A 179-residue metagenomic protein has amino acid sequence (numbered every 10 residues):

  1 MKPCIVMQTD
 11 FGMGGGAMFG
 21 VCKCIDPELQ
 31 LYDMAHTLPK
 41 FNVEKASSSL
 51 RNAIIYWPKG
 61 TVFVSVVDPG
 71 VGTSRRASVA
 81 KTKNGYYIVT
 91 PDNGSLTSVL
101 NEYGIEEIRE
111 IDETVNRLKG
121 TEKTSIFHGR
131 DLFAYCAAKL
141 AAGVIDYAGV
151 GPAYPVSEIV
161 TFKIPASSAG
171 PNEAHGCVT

Functional and structural regions predicted by a protein language model:
M1-K2, P171: Extreme N-terminus of proteins, especially the signal/transit-peptide cleavage junction and the first residues
K2-L38: N-terminal glycine-rich anion-binding loop in soluble enzyme alpha/beta folds
P3-C4, D26-L31, P39-K45, Y56-V67 (+1 more regions): Active-site histidine-anchored catalytic micro-motif
D10, D68, C136: Divalent metal-coordination and catalytic microenvironments
A17-V21, S49-N52, S98, Y135-K139: Alpha-helical scaffold segments in soluble metabolic enzymes
C22, D26, I54-P58, Y103 (+1 more regions): Structural signal for hydrophobic packing residues in well-ordered secondary-structure cores of soluble enzyme domains
D33-A46, G149-V160: N-terminal auxiliary interaction/assembly segments of multi-subunit proteins
K119-T179: Anionic-ligand-binding alpha/beta catalytic cores of soluble enzymes and soluble regulatory domains that recognize
